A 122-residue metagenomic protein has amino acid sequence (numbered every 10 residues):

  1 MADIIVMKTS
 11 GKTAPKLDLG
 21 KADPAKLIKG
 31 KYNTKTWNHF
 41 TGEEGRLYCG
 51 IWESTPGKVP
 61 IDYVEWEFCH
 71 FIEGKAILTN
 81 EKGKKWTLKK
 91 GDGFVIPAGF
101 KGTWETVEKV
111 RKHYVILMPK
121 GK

Functional and structural regions predicted by a protein language model:
M1-R46: A short, N-terminal "cap"/entry segment at the start of jelly-roll beta-barrel domains of the cupin/DSBH fold
G45-Y63, P97-A98: Conserved short histidine dyad/triad with adjacent acidic residue
S54, Y63-L78: Short, conserved beta-strand element in jelly-roll/cupin
I61, L78, K112-Y114: Short hydrophobic/aromatic-rich beta-strand segments that constitute the beta-sheet cores of beta-sandwich/beta-barrel
W66, E73, G83, G99-K101 (+1 more regions): A generic structural motif
T79-E81, E105: A generic structural motif
K82-A98: Short acidic-glycine-tyrosine-enriched beta hairpin
A98-G121: Ligand-binding loop in jelly-roll beta-barrel domains
